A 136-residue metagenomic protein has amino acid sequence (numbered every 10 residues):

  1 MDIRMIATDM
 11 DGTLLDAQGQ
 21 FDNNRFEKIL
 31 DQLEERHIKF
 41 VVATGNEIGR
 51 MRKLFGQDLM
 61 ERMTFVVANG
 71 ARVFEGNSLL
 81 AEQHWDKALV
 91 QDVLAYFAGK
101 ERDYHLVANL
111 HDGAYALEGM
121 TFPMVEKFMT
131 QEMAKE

Functional and structural regions predicted by a protein language model:
D2-G19: Asp-based phosphoryl-transfer active-site loop
A17-Q18, M51-K53, G76-N77, E118: Short glycine-/acidic-enriched loop or helix-start segments at secondary-structure transitions that form or flank
N24-H37, D92, Y96: Catalytic-core regions built around general acid/base machinery
L30-R52, N69, L106-L110: Substrate-recognition element of Asp-dependent hydrolases with the DxDx(T/V) motif
R50-M60: Metal-dependent catalytic neighborhoods of phosphoester/phosphodiester hydrolases
T64-V67: Short, small/acidic-rich helices and loops at N termini and domain boundaries of DNA replication/processing enzymes
A71-E136: HAD-like small-molecule phosphatases
